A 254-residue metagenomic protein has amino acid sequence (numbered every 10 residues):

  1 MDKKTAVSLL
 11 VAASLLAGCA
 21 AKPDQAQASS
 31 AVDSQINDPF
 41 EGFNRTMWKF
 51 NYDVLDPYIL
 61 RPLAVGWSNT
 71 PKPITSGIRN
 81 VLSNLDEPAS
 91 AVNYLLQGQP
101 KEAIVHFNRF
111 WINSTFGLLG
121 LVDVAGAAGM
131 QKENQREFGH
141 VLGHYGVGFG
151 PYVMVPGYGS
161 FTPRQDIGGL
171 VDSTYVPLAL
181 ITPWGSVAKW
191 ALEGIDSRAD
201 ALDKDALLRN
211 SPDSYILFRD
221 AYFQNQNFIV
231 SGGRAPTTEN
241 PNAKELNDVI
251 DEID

Functional and structural regions predicted by a protein language model:
M1-V7: Bacterial N-terminal signal peptides that target proteins for export
L16-G18: C-terminal motif of bacterial Sec signal peptides marking the signal peptidase cleavage site
A20-P23: Bacterial signal peptide processing site
Q27-S34, H140, H144-D254: A structured, mid-to-C-terminal "fold-capping" secondary-structure block
Q27-V54: Post-signal peptide N-terminal segment of mature Sec-exported envelope proteins
R61-I74: Membrane interface segments of multi-pass transport proteins and intramembrane proteases
I78-R79: Beta-rich strand-turn-strand
N84-P163: Mid-length scaffold segments of soluble, non-membrane domains
